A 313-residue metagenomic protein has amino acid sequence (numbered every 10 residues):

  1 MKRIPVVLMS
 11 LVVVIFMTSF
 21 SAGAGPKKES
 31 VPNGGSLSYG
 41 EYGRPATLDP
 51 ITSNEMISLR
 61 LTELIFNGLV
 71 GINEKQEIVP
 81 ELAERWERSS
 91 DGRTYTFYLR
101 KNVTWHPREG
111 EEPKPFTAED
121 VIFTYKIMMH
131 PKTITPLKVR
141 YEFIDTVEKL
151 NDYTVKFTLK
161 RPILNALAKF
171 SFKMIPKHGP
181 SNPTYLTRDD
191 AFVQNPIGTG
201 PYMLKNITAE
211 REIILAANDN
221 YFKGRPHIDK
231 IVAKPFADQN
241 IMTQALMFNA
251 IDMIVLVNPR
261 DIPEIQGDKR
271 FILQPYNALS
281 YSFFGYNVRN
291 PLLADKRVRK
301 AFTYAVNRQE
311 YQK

Functional and structural regions predicted by a protein language model:
M1-G35, E77, T146: Short, low-complexity disordered leader/linker segments with a strong preference for bacterial N-terminal type II
P5, T135-S181: Surface-exposed binding/hinge segments that line and control ligand-binding clefts or catalytic entry sites
G40-S90, K126, T133, I197: N-terminal lobe/hinge region of extracytoplasmic solute-binding protein
G43-L59, L82-A83, E109-K114, A166-I175 (+3 more regions): A structural "hinge/loop" feature
E74-E77, I163, S171-P226, K230 (+1 more regions): Gly/Pro-rich hinge or "lid" segments in bacterial periplasmic/extracellular proteins
E84-T133, A245, L292-A294: Aromatic- and charge-enriched surface segment that lines or borders ligand/interaction sites
T187-V193, N218-E264, L292, K300: Ligand-site clamp/hinge motif
R289, L293-K313: Periplasmic-binding protein-like
